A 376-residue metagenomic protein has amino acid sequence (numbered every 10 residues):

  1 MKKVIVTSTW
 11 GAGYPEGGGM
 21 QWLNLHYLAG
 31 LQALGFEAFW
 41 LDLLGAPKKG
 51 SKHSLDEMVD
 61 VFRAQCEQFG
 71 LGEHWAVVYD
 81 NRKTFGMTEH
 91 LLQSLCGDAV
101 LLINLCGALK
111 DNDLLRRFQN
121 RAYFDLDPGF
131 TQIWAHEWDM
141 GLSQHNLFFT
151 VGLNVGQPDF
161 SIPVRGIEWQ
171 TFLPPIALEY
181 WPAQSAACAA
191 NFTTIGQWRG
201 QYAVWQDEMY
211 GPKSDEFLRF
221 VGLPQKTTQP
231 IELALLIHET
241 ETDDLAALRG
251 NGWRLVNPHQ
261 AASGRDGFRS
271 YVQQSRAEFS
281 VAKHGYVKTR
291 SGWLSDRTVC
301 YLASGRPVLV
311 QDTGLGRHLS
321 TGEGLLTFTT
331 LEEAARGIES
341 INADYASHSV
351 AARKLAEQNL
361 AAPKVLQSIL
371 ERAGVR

Functional and structural regions predicted by a protein language model:
M1-I5: Extreme N-terminal starter segment of soluble prokaryotic enzymes
V6-D159, A262-G267, Y271, V287-T289: Extended catalytic core of nucleotide-activated donor transferases of GT-like folds
Y14, G19-M20, L25-H26, Q32-P47 (+4 more regions): Catalytic binding pocket for nucleotide-activated donors in carbohydrate/polymer assembly enzymes
F36-A38, R121, F192, P230-I231 (+1 more regions): Hydrophobic anchor at the start of a short beta-strand that flanks the dinucleotide cofactor-binding loop
Y79, D125, G152, L173 (+5 more regions): Residues at the C-termini of beta-strands that transition into short coil/loop
C106-D111, V151-V155, L236-T242, Q311-L315: Short, polar loop motifs at secondary-structure junctions
R117-F118, Q144, R165, N251 (+2 more regions): Short, structured coil segments at secondary-structure junctions
G156-A277, G285: Conserved catalytic-core segment of nucleotide-activated headgroup transferases in glycan assembly
